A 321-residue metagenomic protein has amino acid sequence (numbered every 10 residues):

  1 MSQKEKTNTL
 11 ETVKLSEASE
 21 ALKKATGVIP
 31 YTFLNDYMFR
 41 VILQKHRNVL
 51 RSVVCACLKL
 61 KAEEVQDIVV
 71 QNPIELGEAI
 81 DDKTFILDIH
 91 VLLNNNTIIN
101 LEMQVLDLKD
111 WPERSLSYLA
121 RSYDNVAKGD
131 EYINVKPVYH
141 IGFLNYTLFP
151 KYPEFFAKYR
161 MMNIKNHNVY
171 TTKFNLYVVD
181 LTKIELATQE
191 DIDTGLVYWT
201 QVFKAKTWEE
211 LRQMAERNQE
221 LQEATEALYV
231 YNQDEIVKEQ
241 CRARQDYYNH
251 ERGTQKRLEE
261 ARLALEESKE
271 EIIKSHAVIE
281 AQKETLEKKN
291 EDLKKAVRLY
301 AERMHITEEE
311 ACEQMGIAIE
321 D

Functional and structural regions predicted by a protein language model:
M1-V237: Conserved single-residue anchors adjacent to enzymatic active/cofactor-binding motifs
Q3-G27, I99-Q104, F203-D321: Short, charged alpha-helical interaction segments and adjacent helix-coil junctions
